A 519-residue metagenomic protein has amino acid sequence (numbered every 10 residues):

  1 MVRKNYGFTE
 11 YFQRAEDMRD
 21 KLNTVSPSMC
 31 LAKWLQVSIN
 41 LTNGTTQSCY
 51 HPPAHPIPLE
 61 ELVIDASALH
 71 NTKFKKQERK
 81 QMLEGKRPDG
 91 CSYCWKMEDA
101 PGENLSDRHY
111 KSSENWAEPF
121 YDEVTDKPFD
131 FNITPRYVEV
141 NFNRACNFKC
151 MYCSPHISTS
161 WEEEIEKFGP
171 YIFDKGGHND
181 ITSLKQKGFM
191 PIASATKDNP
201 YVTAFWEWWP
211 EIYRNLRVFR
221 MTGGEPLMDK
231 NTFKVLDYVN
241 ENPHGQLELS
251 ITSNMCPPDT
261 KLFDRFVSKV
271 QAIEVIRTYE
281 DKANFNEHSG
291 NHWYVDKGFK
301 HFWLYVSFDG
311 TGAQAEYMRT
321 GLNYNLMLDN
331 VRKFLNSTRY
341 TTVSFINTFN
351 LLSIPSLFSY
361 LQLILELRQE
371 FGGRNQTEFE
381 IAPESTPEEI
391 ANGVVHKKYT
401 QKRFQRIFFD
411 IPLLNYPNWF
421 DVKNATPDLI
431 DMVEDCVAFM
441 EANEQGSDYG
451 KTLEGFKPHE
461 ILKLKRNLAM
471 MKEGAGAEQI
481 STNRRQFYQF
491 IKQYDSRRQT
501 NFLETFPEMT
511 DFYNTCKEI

Functional and structural regions predicted by a protein language model:
Y6-N115, P412-I519: Accessory C-terminal segments flanking Radical SAM cores
W34-S48, P128-H156, R217-R220: N-terminal pre-triad scaffold of radical SAM enzymes
W95-D99, C153-T159: Detector for the c-type heme attachment site
P101-Y137, C146-F148, G169: Recognition helices and adjacent regulatory flanks at domain boundaries
P135-A145, H156-P200, Y213-K230, N242-L328 (+4 more regions): Core AdoMet radical
V202-E207, F233-D237, L262-D264: Leucine-rich repeat
L351-L367: Catalytic cores of alpha/beta
P355-F358, P383-T386, G393-H396: Charge-enriched interaction surfaces
